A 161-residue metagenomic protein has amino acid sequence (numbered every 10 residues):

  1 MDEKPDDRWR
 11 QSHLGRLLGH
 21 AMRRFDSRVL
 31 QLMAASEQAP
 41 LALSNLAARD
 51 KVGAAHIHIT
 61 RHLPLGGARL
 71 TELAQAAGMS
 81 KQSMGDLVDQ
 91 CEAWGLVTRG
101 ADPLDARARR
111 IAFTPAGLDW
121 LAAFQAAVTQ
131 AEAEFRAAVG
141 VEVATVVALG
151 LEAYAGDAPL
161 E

Functional and structural regions predicted by a protein language model:
M1-K51: N-terminal leader segment of winged-helix/HTH proteins
H13, H58, D119: Active-site phosphate/pyrophosphate-handling residues
G19-M22, H56, P64, T114 (+2 more regions): Generic structural concept
A21, F25-S36, A77, W120-A138 (+2 more regions): Alpha-helical linker/hinge and terminal dimerization helices associated with HTH transcriptional regulators
V29-S83, G156: N-terminal helix-turn-helix DNA-binding core of bacterial DNA-binding proteins
A55, L87-Q90: Carboxylate-rich helix-loop segments that flank metal/cofactor sites and access channels in metalloenzymes
D89-L149: Charged, amphipathic alpha-helical coiled-coil/dimerization segments
